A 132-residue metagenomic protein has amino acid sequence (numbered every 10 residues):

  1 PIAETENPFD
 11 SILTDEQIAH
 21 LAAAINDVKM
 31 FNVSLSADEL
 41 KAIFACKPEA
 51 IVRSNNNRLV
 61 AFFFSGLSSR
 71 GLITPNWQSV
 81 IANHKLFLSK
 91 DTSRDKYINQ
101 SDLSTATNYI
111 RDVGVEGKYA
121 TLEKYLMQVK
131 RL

Functional and structural regions predicted by a protein language model:
P1-L132: Flexible coil/loop and intrinsically disordered linker positions at secondary-structure junctions
